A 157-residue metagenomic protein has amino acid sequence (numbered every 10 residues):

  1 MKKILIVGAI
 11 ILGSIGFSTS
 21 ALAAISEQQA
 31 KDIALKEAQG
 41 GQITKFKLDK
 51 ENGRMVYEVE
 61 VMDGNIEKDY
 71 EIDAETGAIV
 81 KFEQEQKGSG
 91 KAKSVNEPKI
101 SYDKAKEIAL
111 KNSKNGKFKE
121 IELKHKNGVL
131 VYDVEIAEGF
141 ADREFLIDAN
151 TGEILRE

Functional and structural regions predicted by a protein language model:
M1-E157: Long, terminal "pre-/pro-" and other extracytoplasmic accessory regions that lie outside the mature folded/catalytic
